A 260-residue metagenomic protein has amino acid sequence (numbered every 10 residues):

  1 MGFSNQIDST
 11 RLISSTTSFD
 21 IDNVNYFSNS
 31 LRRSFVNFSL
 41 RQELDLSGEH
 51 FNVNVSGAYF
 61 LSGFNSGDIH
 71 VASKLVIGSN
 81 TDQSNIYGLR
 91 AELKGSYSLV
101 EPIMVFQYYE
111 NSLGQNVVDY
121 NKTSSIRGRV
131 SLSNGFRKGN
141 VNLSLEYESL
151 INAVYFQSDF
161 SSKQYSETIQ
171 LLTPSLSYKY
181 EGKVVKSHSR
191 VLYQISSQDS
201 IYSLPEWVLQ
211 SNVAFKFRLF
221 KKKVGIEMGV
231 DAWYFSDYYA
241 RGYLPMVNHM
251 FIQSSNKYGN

Functional and structural regions predicted by a protein language model:
M1-N260: Exposed, low-structure sequence patches enriched in small/polar residues
